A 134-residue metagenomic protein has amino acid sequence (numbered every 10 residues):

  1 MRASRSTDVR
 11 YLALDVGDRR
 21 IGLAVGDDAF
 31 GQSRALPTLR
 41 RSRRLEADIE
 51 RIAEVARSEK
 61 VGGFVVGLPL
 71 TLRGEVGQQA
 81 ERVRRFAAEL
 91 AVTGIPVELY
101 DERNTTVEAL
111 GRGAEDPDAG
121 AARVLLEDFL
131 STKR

Functional and structural regions predicted by a protein language model:
M1-L14, D18-R134: Phosphate- and other anionic-substrate recognition elements at nucleic-acid/protein interfaces
